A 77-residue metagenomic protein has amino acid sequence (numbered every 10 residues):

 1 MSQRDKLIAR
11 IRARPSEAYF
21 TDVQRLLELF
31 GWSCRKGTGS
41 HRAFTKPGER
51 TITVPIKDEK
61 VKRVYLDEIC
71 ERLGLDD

Functional and structural regions predicted by a protein language model:
S2-T38, F44-D77: Basic nucleic-acid-binding interfaces
